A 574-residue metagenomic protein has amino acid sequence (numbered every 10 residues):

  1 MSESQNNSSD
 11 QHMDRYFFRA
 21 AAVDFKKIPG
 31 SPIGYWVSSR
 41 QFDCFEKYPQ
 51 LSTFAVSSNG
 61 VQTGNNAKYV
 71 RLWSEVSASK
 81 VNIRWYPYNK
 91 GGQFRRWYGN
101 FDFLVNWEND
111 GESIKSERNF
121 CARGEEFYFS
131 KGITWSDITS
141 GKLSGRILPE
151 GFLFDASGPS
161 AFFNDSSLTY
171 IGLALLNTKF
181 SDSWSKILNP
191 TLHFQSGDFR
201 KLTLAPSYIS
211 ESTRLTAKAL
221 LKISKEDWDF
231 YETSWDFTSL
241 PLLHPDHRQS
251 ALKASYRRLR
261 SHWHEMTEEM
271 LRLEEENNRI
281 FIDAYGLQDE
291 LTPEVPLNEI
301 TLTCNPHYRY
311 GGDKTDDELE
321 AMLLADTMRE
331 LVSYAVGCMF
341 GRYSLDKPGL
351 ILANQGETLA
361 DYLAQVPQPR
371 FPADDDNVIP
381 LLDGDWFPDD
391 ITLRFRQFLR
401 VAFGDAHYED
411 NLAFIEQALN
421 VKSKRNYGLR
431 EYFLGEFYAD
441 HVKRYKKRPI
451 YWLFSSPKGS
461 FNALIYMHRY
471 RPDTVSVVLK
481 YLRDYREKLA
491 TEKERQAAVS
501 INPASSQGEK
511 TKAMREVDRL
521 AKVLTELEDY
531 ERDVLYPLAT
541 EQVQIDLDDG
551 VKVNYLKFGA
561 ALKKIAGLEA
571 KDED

Functional and structural regions predicted by a protein language model:
M1-S116, C121-G132, S140, R214-G341 (+1 more regions): Polynucleotide-recognition surfaces of large bacterial nucleic-acid defense/processing enzymes
S57, T63, A67-K68, W73-S74 (+9 more regions): Extended interaction regions within the primary functional domain
S136-K201, Y208, T216-I223: Basic, amphipathic alpha-helical recognition segments used for DNA target recognition
K201-L204, N502: General structural signal for alpha-helix termini and helix-helix connectors
E211: Catalytic palm subdomain of template-directed nucleic-acid polymerases, centered on the conserved carboxylate motif
E268-R272, N278-I282, G286, E290-D574: Terminal accessory regions of large proteins
